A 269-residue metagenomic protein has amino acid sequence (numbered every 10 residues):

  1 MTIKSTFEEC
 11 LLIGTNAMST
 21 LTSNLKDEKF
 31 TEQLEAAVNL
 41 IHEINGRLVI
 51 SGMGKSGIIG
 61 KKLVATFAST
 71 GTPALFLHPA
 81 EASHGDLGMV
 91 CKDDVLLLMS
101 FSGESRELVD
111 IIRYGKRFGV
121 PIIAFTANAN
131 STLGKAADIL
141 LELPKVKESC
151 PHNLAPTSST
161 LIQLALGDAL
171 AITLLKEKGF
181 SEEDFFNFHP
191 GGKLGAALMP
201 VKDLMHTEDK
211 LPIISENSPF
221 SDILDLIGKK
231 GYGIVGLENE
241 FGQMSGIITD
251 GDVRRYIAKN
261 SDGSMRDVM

Functional and structural regions predicted by a protein language model:
M1-L12, M53-K61, A196: Short, compositionally biased "basic patch" segments
M1-N39: An N-terminal, well-structured beta->alpha segment
G14, G52, L97, L170 (+4 more regions): Terminal peptide-recognition signature
H42-M53, G57-A165, A169-L174: Glycine-rich phosphate-binding loops that contact phosphosugars or nucleotide phosphates
A155-L204: YjeF_N-associated NAD(P)HX repair module
E183-D209, M244-M269: Tandem CBS (Bateman) regulatory domains
I213-G231, I257: The conserved cystathionine-beta-synthase
G228-T249, V253: Internal helical hairpin/lid segments
